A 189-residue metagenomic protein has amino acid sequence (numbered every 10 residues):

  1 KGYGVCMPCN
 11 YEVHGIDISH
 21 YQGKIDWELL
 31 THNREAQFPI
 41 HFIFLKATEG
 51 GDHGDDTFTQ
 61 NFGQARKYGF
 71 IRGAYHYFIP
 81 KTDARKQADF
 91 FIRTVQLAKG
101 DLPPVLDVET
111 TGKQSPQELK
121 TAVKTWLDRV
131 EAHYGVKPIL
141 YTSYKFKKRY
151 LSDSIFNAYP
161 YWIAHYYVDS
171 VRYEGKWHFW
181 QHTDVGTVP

Functional and structural regions predicted by a protein language model:
G2, M7-L127, E131-H133: Substrate-binding cleft of extracellular glycoside hydrolase catalytic domains
G4-Q22, E28, S152, F156-P189: Functionally critical loop-and-helix segments that line ligand-binding/catalytic clefts of soluble enzyme domains
D52, K81, K147, S170 (+1 more regions): Flexible, glycine-rich phosphate/dinucleotide-binding loops and adjacent beta-alpha linkers at cofactor/substrate
L102-E174: Catalytic domains of cell-wall/extracellular-matrix polysaccharide-remodeling enzymes, centered on de-N-acetylation
